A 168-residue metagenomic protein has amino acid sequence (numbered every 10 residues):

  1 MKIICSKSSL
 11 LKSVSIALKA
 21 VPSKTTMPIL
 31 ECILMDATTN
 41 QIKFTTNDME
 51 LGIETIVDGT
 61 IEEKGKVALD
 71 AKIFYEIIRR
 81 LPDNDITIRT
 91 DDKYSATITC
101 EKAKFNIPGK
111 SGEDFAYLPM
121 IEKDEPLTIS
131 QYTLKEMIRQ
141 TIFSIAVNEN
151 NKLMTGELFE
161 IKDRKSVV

Functional and structural regions predicted by a protein language model:
M1-S166: Structural preference for solvent-exposed beta-strand-turn elements and adjacent flexible terminal/loop segments within
